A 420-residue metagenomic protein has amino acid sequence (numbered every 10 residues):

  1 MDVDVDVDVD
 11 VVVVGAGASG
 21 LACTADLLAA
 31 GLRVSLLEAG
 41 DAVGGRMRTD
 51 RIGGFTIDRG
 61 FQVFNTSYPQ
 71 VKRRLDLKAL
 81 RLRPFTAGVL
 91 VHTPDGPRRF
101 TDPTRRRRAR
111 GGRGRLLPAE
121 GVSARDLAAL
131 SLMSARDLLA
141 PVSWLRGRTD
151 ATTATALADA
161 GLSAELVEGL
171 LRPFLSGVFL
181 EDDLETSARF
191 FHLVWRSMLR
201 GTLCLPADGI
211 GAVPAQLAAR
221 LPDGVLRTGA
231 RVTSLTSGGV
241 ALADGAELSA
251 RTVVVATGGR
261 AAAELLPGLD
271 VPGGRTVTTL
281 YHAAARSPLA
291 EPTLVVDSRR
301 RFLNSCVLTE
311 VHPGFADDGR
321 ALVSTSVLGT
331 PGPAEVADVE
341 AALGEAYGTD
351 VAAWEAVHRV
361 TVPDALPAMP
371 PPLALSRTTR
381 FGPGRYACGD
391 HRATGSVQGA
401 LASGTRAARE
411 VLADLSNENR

Functional and structural regions predicted by a protein language model:
D4, G314-R420: Conserved flavin/dinucleotide-binding core of flavoenzymes
V9-L36: N-terminal Rossmann-like FAD-binding beta1-loop-alpha1 element of flavoenzymes
L28-I52: Glycine-rich FAD pyrophosphate-binding loop
T49-R73: N-terminal glycine-rich dinucleotide-binding loop that anchors FAD/FMN and/or NAD(P) in oxidoreductases
Q62-P69, W144-A151, A160, R196-A219 (+1 more regions): Short beta-strand to alpha-helix junction loop
Y68-L184, L199-R200: Mobile amphipathic helical/loop "lid" adjacent to a hydrophobic cofactor/ligand pocket
F190-L242, L248, T252: Helical element adjacent to the flavin cofactor pocket in flavoenzyme catalytic cores
T233-D338, E345-A346: Mid-domain catalytic core of redox enzymes that form a hydrophobic substrate pocket/lid adjacent to a catalytic redox
